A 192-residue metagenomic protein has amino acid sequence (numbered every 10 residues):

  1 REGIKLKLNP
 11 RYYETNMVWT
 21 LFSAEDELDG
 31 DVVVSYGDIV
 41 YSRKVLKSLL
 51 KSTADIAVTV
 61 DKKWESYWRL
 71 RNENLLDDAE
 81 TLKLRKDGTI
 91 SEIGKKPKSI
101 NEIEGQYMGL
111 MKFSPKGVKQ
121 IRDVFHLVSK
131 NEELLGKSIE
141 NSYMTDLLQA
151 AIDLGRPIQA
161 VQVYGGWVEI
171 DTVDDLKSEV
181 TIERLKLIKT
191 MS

Functional and structural regions predicted by a protein language model:
R1-A79: Conserved beta-loop-beta/alpha segment of the NTase-like Rossmann-fold superfamily that binds/positions NTPs
G3-K5, T89, P157-Q159: Conserved beta-strand segments of alpha/beta enzyme cores
K5-K7, S91, V168: Structural signal for short hydrophobic segments within the conserved structured cores of catalytic domains across
P10-E14, V33-Y36, V60-K63, L84-G88 (+4 more regions): Short, surface-exposed, polar/charged, turn-prone segments marking secondary-structure boundaries
F22-E25, K98, Q149: Generic structural signal for well-ordered alpha-helical scaffold segments
R43-V124, V128: Conserved core of the sugar-phosphate nucleotidyltransferase
I93, I100-S192: Conserved alpha/beta core of the MobA/IspD/sugar-nucleotide pyrophosphorylase nucleotidyltransferase superfamily
